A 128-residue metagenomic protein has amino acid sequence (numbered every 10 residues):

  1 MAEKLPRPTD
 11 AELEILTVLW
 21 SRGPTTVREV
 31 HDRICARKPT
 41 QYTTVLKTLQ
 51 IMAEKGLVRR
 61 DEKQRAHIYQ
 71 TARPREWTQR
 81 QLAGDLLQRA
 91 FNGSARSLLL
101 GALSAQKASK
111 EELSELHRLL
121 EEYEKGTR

Functional and structural regions predicted by a protein language model:
M1-T17, G126: Short alpha-helical segments that sit at the start of domains
L5-A11, K63-L82: Short, cationic-aromatic polyanion-contact patches
V18-T26: Short capping segments at the starts of secondary-structure elements
T25-I34: Short acidic, hydrophobic short linear motifs in intrinsically disordered regions
L46-Q50: Short, hydrophobic-biased segments on the C-terminal half of alpha helices that form "recognition helices"
G56: Glycine-centered, phosphate/nucleic-acid-interacting loop/turn motifs that mediate DNA/RNA or nucleotide
R59-R60: Short beta-strand "wing" residues that participate in macromolecule-binding interfaces
Q81-G126: Amphipathic alpha-helical dimerization/coiled-coil segments that flank or bridge DNA-binding/regulatory modules
